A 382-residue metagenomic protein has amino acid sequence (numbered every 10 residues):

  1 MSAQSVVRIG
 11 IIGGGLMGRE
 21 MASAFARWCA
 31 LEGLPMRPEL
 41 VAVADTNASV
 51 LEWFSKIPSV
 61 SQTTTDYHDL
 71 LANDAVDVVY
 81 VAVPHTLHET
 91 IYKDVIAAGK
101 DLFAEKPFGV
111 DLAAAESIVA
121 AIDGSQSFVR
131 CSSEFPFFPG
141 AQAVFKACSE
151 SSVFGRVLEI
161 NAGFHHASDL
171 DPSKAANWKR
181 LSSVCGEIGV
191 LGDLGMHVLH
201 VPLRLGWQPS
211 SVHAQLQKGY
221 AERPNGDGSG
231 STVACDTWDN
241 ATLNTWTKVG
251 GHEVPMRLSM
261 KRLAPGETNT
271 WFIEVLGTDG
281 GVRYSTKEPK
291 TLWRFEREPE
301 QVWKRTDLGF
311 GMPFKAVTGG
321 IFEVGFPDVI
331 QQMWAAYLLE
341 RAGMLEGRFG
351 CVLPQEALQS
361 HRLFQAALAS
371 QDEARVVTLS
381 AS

Functional and structural regions predicted by a protein language model:
M1-A3, W28, V78-Y80, S285 (+1 more regions): C-terminal helix-rich "cap/oligomerization" subdomain common to oxidoreductases
M1-P58: N-terminal Rossmann-like dinucleotide-binding module
T46, V324-A335: Active-site loop of classical SDR/Rossmann-like NAD(P)-dependent oxidoreductases, centered on the catalytic Tyr-X3-Lys
V60-S61, A98-K100, S125-S127, G251-P255: A short helix->loop->beta-strand "cap" motif at the edges of active sites that frequently abuts
S61-Y67: Conserved SAM-binding strand-loop segment of SAM-dependent methyltransferases
V78, P84-H85, E89-P136: Beta-strand-loop-alpha-helix segment that lines the small-molecule cofactor/substrate pocket of alpha/beta enzymes
F135-D236, L292, A374: Predominantly a Rossmann-like dinucleotide-binding segment in NAD(P)-dependent oxidoreductases
H197-E296, Q331-E346, Q365-A366, L379-S382: Contiguous beta-strand/loop segments that form the cofactor/metal-binding neighborhood of enzyme cores
